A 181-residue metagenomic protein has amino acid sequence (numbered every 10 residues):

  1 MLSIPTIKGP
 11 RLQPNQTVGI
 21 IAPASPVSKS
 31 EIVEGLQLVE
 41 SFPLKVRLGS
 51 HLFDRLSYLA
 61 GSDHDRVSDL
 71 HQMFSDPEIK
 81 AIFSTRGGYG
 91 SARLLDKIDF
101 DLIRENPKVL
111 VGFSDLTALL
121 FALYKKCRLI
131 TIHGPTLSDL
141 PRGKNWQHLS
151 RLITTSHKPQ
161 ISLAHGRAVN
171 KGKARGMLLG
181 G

Functional and structural regions predicted by a protein language model:
M1-E78: ATP/NTP phosphate-donor binding region
T17-G19, K45, K80-A81, K108-V109 (+2 more regions): Structural motif
K29, S91-A92, L119-L120: Short, well-ordered alpha-helical microsegments
I32-V33, L94-D96, L123-K125: Short amphipathic alpha-helical segments
A60, R93-I98: Metal-dependent catalytic neighborhoods of phosphoester/phosphodiester hydrolases
A81-A92, F113: N-terminal glycine-rich "phosphate-gripper" loop used for MgATP/nucleotide binding and carboxylate activation
F100-A122, I130-L137: Short, acidic/small-residue loops that bind anionic groups at enzyme active sites
R128-G181: Conserved anion/nucleotide-ligand pocket segment
